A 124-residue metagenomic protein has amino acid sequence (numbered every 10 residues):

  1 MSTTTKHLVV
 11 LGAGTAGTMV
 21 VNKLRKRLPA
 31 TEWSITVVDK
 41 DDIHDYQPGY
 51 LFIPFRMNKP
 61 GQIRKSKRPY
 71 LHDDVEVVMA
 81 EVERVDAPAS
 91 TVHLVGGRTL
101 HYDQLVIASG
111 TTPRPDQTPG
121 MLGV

Functional and structural regions predicted by a protein language model:
S2-E76, G120: Beta1-alpha1 glycine-rich phosphate/pyrophosphate-binding loop at the start of Rossmann-like nucleotide-binding domains
S2-T5, V75-V124: FAD-binding core/adjacent interface of flavoenzyme oxidoreductases
